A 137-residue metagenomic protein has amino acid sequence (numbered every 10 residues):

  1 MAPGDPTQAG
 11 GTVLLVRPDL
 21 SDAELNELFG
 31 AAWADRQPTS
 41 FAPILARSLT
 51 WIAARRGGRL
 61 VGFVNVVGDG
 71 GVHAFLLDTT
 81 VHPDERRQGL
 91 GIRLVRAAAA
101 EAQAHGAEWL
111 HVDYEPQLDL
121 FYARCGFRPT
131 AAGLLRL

Functional and structural regions predicted by a protein language model:
M1-T39, G133: Short amphipathic alpha-helix that is part of the acyltransferase structural core
T39-T80: A conserved beta-strand-loop-helix scaffold within acyl/acetyltransferase catalytic domains
H82, E115: Residue-level recognition of the GNAT/N-acetyltransferase active site
E85, G89-A97: Conserved acetyl-CoA pyrophosphate-binding loop and the N-cap/start of the following alpha-helix in GNAT-like
V95, A102-Y114: Conserved GNAT acetyl-CoA-binding A-motif
W109-D113, A123, R128-L137: Conserved catalytic-core motifs of GNAT/GCN5-like acyltransferases
